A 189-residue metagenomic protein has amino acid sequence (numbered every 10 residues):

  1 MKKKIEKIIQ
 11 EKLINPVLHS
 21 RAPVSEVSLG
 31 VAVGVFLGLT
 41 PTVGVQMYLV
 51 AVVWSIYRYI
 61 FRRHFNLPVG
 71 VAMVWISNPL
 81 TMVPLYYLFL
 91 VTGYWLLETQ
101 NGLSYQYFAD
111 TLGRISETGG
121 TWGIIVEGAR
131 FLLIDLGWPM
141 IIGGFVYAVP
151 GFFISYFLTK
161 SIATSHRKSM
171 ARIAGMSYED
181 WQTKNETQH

Functional and structural regions predicted by a protein language model:
M1-S20: Helix-loop-helix hairpins and the membrane-proximal interhelical loops of multi-pass alpha-helical transport proteins
P16-S25, I60-R63, V126-L133: Helix-boundary and loop/linker segments of multi-pass membrane transporters
A22-M47, I141: Transmembrane alpha-helical segments and their cytosolic interface motifs in multi-pass membrane proteins
G30-V33, E127-G144: Individual transmembrane alpha-helix segments
T40-A72, N78-F89: Transmembrane helix boundary and interhelical junction motifs in multipass membrane proteins
L90-W122: Juxtamembrane non-transmembrane "cap" segments at the membrane-aqueous interface of multi-pass membrane proteins
L136-T164: Transmembrane alpha-helical segments in integral membrane proteins
H166-N185: Short, highly charged, low-complexity non-transmembrane loops/tails of multi-pass membrane proteins
